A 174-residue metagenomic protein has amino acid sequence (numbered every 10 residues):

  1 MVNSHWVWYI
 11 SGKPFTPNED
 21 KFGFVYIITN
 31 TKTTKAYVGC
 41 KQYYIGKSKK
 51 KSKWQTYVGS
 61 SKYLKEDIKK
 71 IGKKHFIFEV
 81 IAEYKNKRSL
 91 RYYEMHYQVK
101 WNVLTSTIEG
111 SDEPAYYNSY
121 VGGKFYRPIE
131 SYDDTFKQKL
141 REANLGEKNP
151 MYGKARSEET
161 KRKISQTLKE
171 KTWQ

Functional and structural regions predicted by a protein language model:
M1-V2, Q174: Initiator methionine at the very start of the polypeptide chain
V2-K139: Structure-specific nucleic-acid interaction/processing domains
P128-Q174: Calmodulin-binding IQ motif alpha-helix
